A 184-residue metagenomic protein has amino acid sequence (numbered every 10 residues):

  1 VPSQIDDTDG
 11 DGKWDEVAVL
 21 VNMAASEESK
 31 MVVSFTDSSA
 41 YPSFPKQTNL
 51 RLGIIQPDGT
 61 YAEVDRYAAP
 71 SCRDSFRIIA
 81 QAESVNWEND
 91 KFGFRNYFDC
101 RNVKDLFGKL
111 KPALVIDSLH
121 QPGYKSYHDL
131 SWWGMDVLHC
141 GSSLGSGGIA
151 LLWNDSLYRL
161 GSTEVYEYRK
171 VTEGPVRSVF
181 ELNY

Functional and structural regions predicted by a protein language model:
V1-S75, A82-S84: Alpha-mannosidase-like glycoside hydrolase catalytic domains involved in N-glycan trimming, generalizing to other
D15-L20, W87-N89, R95, S178-L182: Generic recognition of long tandem-repeat/solenoid scaffolds
M23, F98-C100, Y184: Short, flexible loop/turn elements at secondary-structure junctions
S38, S75, S118, D155-S156: Coil residues (strongly favoring Ser/Thr
S38-A40, W87-E88, F92-N96, C100-L106: Primarily extracytoplasmic ectodomains and periplasmic/lumenal surface modules that are beta-strand-rich
I78-A82, W87-D90, E173-P175: Short, surface-exposed loop/turn motifs at beta-strand boundaries within globular domains
L110-H128: Acidic, aromatic-enriched beta-alpha/helix-loop junctions
H128-Y184: Extended, loop-rich substrate-binding clefts of extracytoplasmic carbohydrate-active enzymes
